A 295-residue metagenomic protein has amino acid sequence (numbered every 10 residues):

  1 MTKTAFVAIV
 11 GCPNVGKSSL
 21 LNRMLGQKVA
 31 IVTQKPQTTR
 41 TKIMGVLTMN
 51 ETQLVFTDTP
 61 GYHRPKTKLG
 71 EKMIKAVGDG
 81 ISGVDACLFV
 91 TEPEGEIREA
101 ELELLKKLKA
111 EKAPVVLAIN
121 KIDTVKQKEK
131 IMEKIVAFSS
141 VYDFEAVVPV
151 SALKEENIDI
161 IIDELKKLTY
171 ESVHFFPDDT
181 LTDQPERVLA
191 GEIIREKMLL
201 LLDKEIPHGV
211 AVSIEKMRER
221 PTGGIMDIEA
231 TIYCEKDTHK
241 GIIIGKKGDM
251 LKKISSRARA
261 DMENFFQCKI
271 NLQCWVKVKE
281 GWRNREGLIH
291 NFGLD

Functional and structural regions predicted by a protein language model:
M1-A86, T91, T231: Conserved G1/Walker A P-loop phosphate-binding module
G16, N157, M250: Conserved glycine(s) of the Walker
Q27, V46-N50, P65, G80 (+9 more regions): Conserved, well-folded catalytic cores of nucleic-acid-processing and energy-transducing macromolecular machines
T39, H63-R64, E96-I97, V125-K126 (+1 more regions): Catalytic P-loop NTPase motifs of RecA-like helicase/translocase cores
T48-Q53, K72-V147, R218-T222: Conserved C-terminal guanine-recognition region of P-loop GTPase G domains, centered on the G4
D58, N120, S151: Active-site glycine-centered loops adjacent to acidic/histidine catalytic or metal-binding residues that shape
P114, D123-E186: Canonical P-loop GTPase G-domain recognition
E186-D295: P-loop NTP-binding site
